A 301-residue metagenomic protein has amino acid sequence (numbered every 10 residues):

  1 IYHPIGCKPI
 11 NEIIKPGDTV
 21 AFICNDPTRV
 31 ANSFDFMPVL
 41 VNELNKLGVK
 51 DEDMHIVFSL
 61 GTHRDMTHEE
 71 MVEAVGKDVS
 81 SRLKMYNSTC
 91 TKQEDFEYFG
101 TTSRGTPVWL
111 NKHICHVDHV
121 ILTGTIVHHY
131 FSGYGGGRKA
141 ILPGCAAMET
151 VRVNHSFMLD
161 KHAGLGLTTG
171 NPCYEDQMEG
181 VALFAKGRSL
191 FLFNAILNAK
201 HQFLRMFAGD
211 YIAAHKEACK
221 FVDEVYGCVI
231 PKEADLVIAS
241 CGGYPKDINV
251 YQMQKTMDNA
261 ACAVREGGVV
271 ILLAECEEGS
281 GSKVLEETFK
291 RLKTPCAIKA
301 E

Functional and structural regions predicted by a protein language model:
I5-A21, G48-D51, C228-D235, V264-R265: Glycine-rich phosphate/diphosphate-binding loops that line cofactor/substrate pockets in enzymes
T19-V30, H55-G61, L122, I238-S240: Short glycine-rich or small-residue beta-strand-to-loop segments that form or flank ligand, phosphate, metal/Fe-S
V30-V49, M253-A263: Histidine-anchored nucleotide/phosphate-binding helix
D51-T62, Y86, V269-E275, K299: Short internal beta-strands
M66-Y134: An acidic, phosphate/nucleotide-engaging active-site surface
T102, K112-C115, T123-G187, F191 (+1 more regions): Conserved phosphate- and dinucleotide-binding cores of soluble alpha/beta proteins, encompassing both enzyme active
G164-Y244: Membrane-embedded hairpin module used as a gating/binding unit in multi-pass transport and secretion proteins
D247-E301: C-terminal catalytic subdomain
